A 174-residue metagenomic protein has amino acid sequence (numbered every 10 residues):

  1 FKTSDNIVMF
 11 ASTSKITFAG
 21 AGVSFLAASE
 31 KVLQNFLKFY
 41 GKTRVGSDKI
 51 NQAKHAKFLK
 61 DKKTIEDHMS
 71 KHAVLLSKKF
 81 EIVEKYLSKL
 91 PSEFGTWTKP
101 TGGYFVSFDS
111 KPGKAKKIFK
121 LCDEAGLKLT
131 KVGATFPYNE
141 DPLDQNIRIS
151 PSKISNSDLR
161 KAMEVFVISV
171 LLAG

Functional and structural regions predicted by a protein language model:
T3-V74: Conserved core segment of the aminotransferase class I/II
I7, G95, L127: Short, conserved active-site loop motifs that form the nucleotide-linked donor/cofactor pocket
A11, F25-A27, F105-D109, R148-S152: Short beta-strand segments
S12-S14, F94, G133-Y138: Short, solvent-exposed loop/turn elements at beta->coil junctions and helix N-caps that rim active or binding pockets
L33, F108-R148: Conserved C-terminal alpha-helix-loop-beta "cap" of PLP-dependent enzymes that closes/shapes the active-site mouth
K38, K57-H68, S88, S92-T96 (+3 more regions): Inter-domain helical "communication" segments and dimerization helices that couple sensory or membrane-embedded modules
S70-E84, G95-D109, D123: Conserved glycine-rich beta-strand-loop-beta hairpin in the small C-terminal domain of fold type I
E124, N139-G174: PLP-dependent enzyme catalytic core of the Aspartate aminotransferase-like
